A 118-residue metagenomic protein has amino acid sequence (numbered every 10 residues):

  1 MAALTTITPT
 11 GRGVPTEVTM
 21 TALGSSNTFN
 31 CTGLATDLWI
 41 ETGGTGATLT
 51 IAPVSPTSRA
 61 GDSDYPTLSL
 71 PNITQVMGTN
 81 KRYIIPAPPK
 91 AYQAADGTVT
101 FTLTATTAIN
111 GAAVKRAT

Functional and structural regions predicted by a protein language model:
M1-N30: Transition segment at domain starts
A2-R12, T98, T102-T118: C-terminal interaction-tip segments
S26-G33, P89-Y92: Extracellular and analogous surface-interaction loops
C31-G43: Beta-rich globular "head" domains
T36, T45-T50, I109-A112: Short beta-strand/loop motifs in extracellular/secreted proteins, especially within beta-sandwich accessory domains
E41-T45, T104-T106: Short solvent-exposed strand-capping/beta-turn motif centered on an Asx-Ser/Thr pair
T45-S63: Short, surface-exposed beta-strand/strand-loop-strand elements in extracellular ectodomains
A60-A94: Intrinsically disordered, low-complexity Pro/Gly/Ser/Thr-rich segments with frequent PxxP/GP/PP motifs and embedded
